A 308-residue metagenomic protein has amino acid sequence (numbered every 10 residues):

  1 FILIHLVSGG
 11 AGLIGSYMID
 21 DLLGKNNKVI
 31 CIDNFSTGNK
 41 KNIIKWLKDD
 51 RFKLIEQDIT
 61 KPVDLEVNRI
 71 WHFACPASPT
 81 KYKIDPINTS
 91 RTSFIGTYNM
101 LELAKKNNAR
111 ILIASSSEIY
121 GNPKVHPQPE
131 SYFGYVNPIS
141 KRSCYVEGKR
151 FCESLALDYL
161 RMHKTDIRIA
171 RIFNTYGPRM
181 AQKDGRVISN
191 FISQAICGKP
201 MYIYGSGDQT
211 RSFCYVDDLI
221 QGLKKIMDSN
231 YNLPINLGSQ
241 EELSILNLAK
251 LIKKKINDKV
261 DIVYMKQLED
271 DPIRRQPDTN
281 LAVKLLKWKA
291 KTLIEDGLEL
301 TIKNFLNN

Functional and structural regions predicted by a protein language model:
F1-T175, D217, L223, N304: N-terminal Rossmann-like NAD(P)+-binding domain of SDR-like oxidoreductases, especially those catalyzing
H5, S16, D21, N174 (+1 more regions): C-terminal substrate-binding subdomain of Rossmann-fold SDR/epimerase-dehydratase oxidoreductases
A11-I14, K40, Y98, P123 (+5 more regions): Gly/Ser/Thr-rich beta-alpha loop segments that engage phosphate groups in nucleotides
K48, I55, S140, M180-D184 (+3 more regions): Residue-level signature of the cytosolic catalytic core of signaling kinases
Q57, Q128, M180-Q182, Q194 (+1 more regions): Glutamine-centric residue-chemistry signal
A74-A77, T89, M180, D208-C214 (+1 more regions): Glycosyltransferase donor-binding loop in the core domain
S93, G148, D184-G185, R275: Short, conserved glycine- and acidic-residue-centered signature motifs in active-site or ligand-binding loops
F151, L155, Y159, F191 (+2 more regions): Hydrophobic alpha-helix immediately C-terminal to the catalytic Tyr-X-X-X-Lys motif of short-chain
